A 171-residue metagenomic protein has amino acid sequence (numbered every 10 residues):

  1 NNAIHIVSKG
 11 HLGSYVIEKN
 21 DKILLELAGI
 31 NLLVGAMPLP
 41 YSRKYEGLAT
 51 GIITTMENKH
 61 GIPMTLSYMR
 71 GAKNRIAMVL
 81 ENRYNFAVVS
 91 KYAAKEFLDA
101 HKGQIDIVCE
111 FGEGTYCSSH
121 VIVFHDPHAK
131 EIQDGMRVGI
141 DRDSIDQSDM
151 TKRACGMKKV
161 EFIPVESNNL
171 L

Functional and structural regions predicted by a protein language model:
N1-N74, R83: N-terminal hydrophobic or amphipathic helices and topogenic motifs
D21, V108-F124: Periplasmic-binding protein-like
G35-E57, C117-V165: Bilobed "Venus flytrap"/periplasmic-binding protein-like clamshell domains and structurally analogous long
P63-G71, G156-N169: Short beta-strand-to-loop elements that line the ligand-binding cleft of bilobed periplasmic-binding protein-like
Y68-R70, V89-S90, I140-D143: Short His-Asn-centered micro-motif
K73-A87, R153, S167-L171: Short helices/loops that flank or line small-molecule/ion binding pockets
V88-H101, L171: A ligand-binding cleft/hinge motif common to bilobed small-molecule-binding domains
F97-F111: Ligand-binding "clamshell"
